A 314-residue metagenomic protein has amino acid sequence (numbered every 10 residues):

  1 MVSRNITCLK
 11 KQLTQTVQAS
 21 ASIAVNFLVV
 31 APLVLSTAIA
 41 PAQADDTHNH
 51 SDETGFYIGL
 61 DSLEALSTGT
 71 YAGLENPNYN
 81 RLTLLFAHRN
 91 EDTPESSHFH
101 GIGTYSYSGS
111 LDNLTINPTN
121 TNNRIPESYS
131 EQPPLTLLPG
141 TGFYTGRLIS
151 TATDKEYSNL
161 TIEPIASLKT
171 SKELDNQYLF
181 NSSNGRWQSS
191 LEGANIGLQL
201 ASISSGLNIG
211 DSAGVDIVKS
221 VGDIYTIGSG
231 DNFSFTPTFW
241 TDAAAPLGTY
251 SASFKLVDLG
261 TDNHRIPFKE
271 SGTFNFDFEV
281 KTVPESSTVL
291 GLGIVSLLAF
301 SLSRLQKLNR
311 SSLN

Functional and structural regions predicted by a protein language model:
V25-S36: Bacterial N-terminal signal peptides
A42-D46: Boundary at the C-terminal end of the N-terminal hydrophobic targeting segment
H50-Y144: Solvent-exposed N-terminal domain segments of exported/luminal and surface proteins
S106-T226: Extracellular-facing segments of soluble proteins and assemblies that are Gly/Ser/Thr-biased and enriched in aromatics
G248-D258: A short beta-strand micro-motif common to beta-rich folds, especially ectodomain repeats
D262-T273: Beta-sandwich strand segments
P284-R304: A short, hydrophobic C-terminal helix/tail in secreted or cell-surface proteins
F300-N314: C-terminal membrane-anchoring or membrane-association module
